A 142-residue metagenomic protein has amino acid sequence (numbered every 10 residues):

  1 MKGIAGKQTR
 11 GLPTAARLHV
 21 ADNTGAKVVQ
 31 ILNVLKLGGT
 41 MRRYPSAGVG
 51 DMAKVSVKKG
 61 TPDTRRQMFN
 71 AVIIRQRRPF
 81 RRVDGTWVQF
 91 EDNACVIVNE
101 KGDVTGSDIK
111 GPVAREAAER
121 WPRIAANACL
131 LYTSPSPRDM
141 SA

Functional and structural regions predicted by a protein language model:
M1-R17, T86-V88, A94-L131: Low-complexity, rRNA-contacting terminal tracts
K2-Q67: Ribosome large-subunit tunnel/peptidyl-transferase-proximal elements
K36-L37, V55-K59, R78, A114-E119 (+1 more regions): Short, intrinsically disordered, mixed-charge
G38, V49, S56-D84, Q89-V98 (+1 more regions): Compact, glycine-rich, soluble single-domain proteins
T40-M41, A118, A142: Loop/helix-junction capping segments adjacent to catalytic residues or to phosphate/diphosphate-binding pockets
Y132-A142: Single conserved hydrophobic/aromatic residue that forms the stacking wall/gate of nucleotide- or nucleobase-binding
